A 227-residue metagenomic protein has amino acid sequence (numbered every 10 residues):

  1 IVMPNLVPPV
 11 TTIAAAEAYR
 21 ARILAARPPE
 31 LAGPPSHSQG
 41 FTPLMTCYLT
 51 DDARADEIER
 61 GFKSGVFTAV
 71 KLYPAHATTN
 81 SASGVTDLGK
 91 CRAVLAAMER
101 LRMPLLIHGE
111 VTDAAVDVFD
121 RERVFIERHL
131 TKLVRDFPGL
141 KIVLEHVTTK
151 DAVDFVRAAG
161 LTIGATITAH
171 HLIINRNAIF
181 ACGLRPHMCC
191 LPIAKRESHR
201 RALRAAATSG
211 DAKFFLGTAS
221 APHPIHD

Functional and structural regions predicted by a protein language model:
I1-A82: Metal-cofactor-binding active-site regions of metalloenzymes
I1-V2, F215-G217: Conserved active-site loop/cleft motifs that coordinate metal ions or position small ligands
A53-L72, T78-L216: Histidine/acidic residue-rich metal-binding segments in metalloenzymes
I225-D227: Short, intrinsically disordered, charge-balanced linker/junction segments flanking boundaries in proteins
